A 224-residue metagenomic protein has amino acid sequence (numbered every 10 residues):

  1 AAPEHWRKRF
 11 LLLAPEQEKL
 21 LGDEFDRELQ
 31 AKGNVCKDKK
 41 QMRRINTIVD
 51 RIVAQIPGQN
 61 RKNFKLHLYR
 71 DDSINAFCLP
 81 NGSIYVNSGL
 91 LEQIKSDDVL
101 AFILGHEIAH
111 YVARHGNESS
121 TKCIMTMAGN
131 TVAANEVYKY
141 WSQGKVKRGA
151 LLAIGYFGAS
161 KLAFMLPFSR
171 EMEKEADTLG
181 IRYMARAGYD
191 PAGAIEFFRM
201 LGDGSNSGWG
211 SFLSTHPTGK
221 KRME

Functional and structural regions predicted by a protein language model:
A1-E224: A Zn2+-metalloprotease active-site environment signal
